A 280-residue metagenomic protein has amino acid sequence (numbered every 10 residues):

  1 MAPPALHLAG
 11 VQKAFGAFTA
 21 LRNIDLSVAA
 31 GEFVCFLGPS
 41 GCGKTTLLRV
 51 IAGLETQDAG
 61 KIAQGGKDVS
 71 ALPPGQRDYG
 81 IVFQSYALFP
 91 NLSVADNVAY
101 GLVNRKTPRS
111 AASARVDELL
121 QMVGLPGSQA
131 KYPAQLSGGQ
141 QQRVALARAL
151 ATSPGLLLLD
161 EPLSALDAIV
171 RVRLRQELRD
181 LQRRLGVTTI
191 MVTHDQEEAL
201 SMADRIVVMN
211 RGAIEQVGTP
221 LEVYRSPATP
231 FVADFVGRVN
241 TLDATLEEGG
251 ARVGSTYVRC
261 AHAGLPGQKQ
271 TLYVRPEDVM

Functional and structural regions predicted by a protein language model:
F33, P74-G80, Q84-F231: ABC ATPase nucleotide-binding domains
L37-P39: The feature captures the beta-strand-to-loop junction immediately N-terminal to the Walker
T45-L48, V144: ABC ATPase nucleotide-binding domain helices that frame the ATP-binding cleft
A52: Helix-to-loop junction immediately C-terminal to a conserved catalytic motif
G60-D68: Conserved ABC transporter NBD signature motif
V253-M280: Glycine/charge-rich catalytic "coupling/switch" loops of P-loop NTPases
